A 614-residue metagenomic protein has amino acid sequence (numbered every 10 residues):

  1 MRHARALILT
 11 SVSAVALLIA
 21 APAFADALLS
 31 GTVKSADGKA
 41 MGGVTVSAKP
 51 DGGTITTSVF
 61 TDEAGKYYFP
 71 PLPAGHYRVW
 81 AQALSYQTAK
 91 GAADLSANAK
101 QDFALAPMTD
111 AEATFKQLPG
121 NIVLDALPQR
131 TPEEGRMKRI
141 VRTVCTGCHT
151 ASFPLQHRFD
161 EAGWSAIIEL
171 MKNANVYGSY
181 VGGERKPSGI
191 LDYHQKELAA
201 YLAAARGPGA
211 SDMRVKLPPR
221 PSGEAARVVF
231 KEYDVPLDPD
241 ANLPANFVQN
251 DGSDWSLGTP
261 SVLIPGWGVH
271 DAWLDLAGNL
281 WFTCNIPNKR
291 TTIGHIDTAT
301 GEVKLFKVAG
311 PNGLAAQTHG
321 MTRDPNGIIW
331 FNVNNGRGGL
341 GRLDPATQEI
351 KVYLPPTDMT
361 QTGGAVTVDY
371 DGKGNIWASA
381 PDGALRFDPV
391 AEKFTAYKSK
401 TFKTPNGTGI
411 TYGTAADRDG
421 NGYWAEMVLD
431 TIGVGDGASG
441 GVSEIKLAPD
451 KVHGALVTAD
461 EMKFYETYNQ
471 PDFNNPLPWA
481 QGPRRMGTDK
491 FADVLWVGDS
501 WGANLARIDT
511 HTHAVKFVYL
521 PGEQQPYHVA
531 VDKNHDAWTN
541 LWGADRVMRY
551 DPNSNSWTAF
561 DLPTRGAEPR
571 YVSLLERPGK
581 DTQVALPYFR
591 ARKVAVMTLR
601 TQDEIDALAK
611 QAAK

Functional and structural regions predicted by a protein language model:
S30-M41: Structural motif
D51-K66: Short, acidic Ser/Thr/Gly-rich low-complexity loop/linker segments typical of extracellular and cell-surface proteins
G52-T54, H76, W80-A92: A short, solvent-exposed loop/turn motif at the edges and junctions of modular extracellular/periplasmic domains
L84-Q101, A106: Structured interaction patches on ligand/partner-binding surfaces of diverse proteins
V141-S152, L198: The canonical Cys-X-X-Cys-His
N242, L263-L276, P311-P325, D358-K373 (+4 more regions): Beta-rich, blade/repeat-based domains predominating in secreted/periplasmic proteins but also intracellular
L274, F282-P287, I329-G336, I376-D382 (+7 more regions): Conserved beta-strand positions in repeat-built beta-propeller and related beta-rich domains
P563-K614: Blade-level signature of beta-propeller repeat domains, shared across WD40, Kelch, NHL, RCC1 and BNR/Asp-box propellers
